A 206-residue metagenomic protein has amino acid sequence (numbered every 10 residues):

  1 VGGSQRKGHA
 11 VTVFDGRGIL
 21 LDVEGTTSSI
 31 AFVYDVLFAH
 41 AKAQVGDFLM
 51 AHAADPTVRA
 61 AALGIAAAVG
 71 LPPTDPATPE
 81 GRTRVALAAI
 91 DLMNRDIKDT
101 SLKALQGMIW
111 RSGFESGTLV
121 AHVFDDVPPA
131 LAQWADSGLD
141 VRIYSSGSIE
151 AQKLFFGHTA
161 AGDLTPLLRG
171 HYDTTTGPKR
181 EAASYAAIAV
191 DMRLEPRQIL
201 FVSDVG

Functional and structural regions predicted by a protein language model:
V1-A10: Short, Lys/Arg-enriched N-terminal segments with co-localized hydrophobic residues within the first ~10-30 amino acids
V13-D35: Asp-based phosphoryl-transfer active-site loop
L20-D22, S29, R142-S145, F201: A structural signal for short, well-ordered beta-strand segments and their strand-loop junctions that often border
V33-D91: Conserved phosphoryl-transfer catalytic core
L71-D125: Metal-dependent phosphoesterase signature
G107-M108, S116-H122, D126-A160: Substrate-recognition element of Asp-dependent hydrolases with the DxDx(T/V) motif
R142, S148-L200: Substrate-recognition "cap/lid" segment bordering the active-site pocket of phosphatases
D204-G206: Acidic, divalent-metal-coordinating active-site segment for phosphoryl/phosphodiester hydrolysis, typified by short
